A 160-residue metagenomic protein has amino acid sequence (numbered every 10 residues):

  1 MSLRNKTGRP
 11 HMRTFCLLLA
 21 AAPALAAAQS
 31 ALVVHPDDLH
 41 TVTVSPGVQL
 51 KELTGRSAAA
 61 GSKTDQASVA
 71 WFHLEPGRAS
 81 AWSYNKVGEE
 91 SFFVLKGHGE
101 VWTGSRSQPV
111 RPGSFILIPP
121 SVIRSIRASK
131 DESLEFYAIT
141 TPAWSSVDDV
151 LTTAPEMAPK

Functional and structural regions predicted by a protein language model:
L3-C16: Bacterial N-terminal signal peptides that target proteins for export
T14-A26: Bacterial N-terminal signal peptides
A26-Q66, A81, D148-K160: A short, N-terminal "cap"/entry segment at the start of jelly-roll beta-barrel domains of the cupin/DSBH fold
G55-S57, A70-K86: Conserved short histidine dyad/triad with adjacent acidic residue
T64, E100, P120-S146: Ligand-binding loop in jelly-roll beta-barrel domains
P76-R78, G113, S121, D131: Tight coil/turn sites that cap or link beta-strands
V87-G99: Glycine- and acidic-residue-biased ligand/ion/polar-headgroup-sensing regions
R106-P120: Short acidic-glycine-tyrosine-enriched beta hairpin
